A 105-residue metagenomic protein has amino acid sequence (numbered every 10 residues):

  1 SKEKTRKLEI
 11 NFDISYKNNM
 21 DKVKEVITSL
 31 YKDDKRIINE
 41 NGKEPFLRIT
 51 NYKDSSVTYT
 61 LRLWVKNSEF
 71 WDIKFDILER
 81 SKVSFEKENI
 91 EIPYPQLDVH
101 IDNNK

Functional and structural regions predicted by a protein language model:
S1-K105: Structured, soluble regulatory/oligomerization domains located on the cytosolic or IMS-facing side of membrane proteins
